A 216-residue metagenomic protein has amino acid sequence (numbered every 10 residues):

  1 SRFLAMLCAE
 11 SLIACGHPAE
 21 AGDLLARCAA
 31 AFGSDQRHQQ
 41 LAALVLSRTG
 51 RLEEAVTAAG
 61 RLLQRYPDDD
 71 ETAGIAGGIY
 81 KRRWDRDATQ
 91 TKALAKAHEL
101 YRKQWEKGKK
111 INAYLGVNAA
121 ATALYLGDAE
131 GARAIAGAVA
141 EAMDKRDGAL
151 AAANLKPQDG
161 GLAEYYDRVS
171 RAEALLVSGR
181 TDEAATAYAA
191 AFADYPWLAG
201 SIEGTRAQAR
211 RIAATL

Functional and structural regions predicted by a protein language model:
S1-E10, F32-L44, R48, P67-R86 (+3 more regions): Amphipathic alpha-helical repeat scaffolds of TPR domains
R27-C28, L62, Q104, A191: Canonical positions in the second alpha-helix
F32, Y66, Y101-Q104, G108 (+3 more regions): Alpha-helical junction/boundary sensor with strong preference for TPR arrays
L124, G137-E141, T181-A199: TPR/TPR-like (Sel1-like) alpha-helical repeat modules
